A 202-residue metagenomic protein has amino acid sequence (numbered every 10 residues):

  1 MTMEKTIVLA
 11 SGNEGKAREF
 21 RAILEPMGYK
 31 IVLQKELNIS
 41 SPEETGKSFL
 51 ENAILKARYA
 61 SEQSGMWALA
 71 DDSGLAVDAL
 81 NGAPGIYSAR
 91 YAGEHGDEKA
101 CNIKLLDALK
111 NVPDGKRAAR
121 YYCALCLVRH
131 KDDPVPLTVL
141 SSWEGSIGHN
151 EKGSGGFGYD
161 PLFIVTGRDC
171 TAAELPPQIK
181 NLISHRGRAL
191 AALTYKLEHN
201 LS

Functional and structural regions predicted by a protein language model:
T2-V8, E14-S202: Anionic-ligand binding patches
